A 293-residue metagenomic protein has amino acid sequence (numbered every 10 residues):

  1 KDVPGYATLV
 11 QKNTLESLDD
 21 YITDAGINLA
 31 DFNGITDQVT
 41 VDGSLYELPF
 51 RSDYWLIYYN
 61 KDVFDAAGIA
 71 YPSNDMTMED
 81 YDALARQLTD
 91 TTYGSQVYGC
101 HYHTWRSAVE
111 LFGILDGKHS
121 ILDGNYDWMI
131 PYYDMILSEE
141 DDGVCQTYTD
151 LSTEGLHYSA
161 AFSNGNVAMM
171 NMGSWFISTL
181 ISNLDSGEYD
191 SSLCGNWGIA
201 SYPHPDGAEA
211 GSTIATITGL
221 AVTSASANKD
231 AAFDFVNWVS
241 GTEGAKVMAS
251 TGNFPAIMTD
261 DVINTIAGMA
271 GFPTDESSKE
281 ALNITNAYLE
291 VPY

Functional and structural regions predicted by a protein language model:
K1, T14-E16, N164-M172: Alpha-to-beta junction loops
D2-Y54, C194, G198-A200, F272 (+2 more regions): Hinge/lid segment of periplasmic solute-binding proteins
V3-P4, M76-D82, T149-N164: Short helix-initiation/N-cap motifs at beta->coil->alpha
A25-D62, Q96-G99, P203-T213, N286-Y293: A structural signal for short loop-to-beta-strand junctions that line the ligand-binding cleft of periplasmic/secreted
A67, D185-P255: Extracytoplasmic/periplasmic substrate-recognition and gating elements
G68-S73, L137-T153, N166, D190-N196: A local structural motif
A85, I121-S152, Y202: Glycine-centered hinge/linker elements that transmit conformational signals in sensory and ligand-binding systems
A200, S250-Y293: Long, aromatic- and glycine/proline-rich binding clefts that accommodate carbohydrate-like moieties
